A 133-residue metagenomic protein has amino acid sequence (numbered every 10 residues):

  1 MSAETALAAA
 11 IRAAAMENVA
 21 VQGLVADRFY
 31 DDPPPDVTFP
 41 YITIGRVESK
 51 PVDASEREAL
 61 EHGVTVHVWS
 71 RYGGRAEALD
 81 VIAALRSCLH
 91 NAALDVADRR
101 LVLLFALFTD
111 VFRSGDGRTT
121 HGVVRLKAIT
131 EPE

Functional and structural regions predicted by a protein language model:
M1-A54, A92, V96-A97: Small/polar-rich, solvent-exposed N-terminal microdomains that initiate assembly or binding
V47, D53, G74, T119-H121: Extracytoplasmic/cell-surface-exposed regions of Actinobacterial cell-envelope-associated and secreted proteins
S49-V52, R71, V111-F112: Short beta-turn/strand-loop junction motif enriched in small, turn-promoting residues
D53-E56, E77-L79: Short histidine-centered beta-strand/loop micro-motifs that create catalytic or ligand/metal-coordination sites
E58-Y72, T120-E131: Oligomerization/assembly interface segments of phage tail-like spikes and tubes
W69-N91: Mid-chain, well-packed structural core segment of small domains
S87-E133: Acidic-leaning, charged glycine-interspersed low-complexity segments
